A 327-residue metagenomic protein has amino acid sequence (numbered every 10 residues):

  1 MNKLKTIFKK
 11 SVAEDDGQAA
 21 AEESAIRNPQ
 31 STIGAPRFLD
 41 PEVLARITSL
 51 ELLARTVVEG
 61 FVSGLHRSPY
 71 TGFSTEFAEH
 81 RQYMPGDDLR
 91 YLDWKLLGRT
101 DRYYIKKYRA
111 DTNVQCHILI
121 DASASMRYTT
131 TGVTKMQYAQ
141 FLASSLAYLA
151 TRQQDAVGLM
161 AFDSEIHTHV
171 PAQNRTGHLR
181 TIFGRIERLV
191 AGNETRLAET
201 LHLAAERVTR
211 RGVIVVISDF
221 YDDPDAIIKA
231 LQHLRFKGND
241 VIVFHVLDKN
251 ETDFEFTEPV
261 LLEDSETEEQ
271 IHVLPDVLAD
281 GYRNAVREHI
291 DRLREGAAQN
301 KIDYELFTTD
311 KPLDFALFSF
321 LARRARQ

Functional and structural regions predicted by a protein language model:
M1-A19, G34-P69, E79, E206-G212 (+1 more regions): Von Willebrand factor type A / integrin I
N2-G17, G34-N174, V213-I217, D223-D225 (+3 more regions): An amphipathic, basic-hydrophobic helix/alpha-beta surface used to engage anionic, phosphate-rich ligands or surfaces
D16, S24-I33: Arg/Gly-rich low-complexity intrinsically disordered repeat tracts
Q137, A191-A198, Y221, N284-R287: Conserved phosphate-coordination/catalytic loops
F141-S145, T195-H202, D225, D291 (+1 more regions): Short, contiguous clusters of charged residues that form electrostatic/catalytic patches at enzyme active sites, used
V170-G184, A322, R326: Short, electropositive alpha-helical surface patch
H178-G212, P224-D225, D248: Von Willebrand factor
I217-S218, F307: Thr-Gly-centered strand-to-loop micro-motif
